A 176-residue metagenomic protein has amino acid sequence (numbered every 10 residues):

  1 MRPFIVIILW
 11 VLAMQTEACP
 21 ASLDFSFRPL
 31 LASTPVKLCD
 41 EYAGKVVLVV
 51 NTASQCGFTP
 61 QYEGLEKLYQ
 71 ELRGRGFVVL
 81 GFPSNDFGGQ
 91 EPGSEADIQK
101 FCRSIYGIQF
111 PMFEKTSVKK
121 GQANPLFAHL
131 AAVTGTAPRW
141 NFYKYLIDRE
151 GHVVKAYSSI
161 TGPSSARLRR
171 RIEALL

Functional and structural regions predicted by a protein language model:
M1-F4: Positively charged n-region of N-terminal signal peptides that target proteins for export
I8-E17: Hydrophobic h-region of N-terminal signal peptides that target proteins for export in Gram-negative bacteria
A18-F25: Cleaved targeting-peptide boundary
F25-V46, K67-L72: A short beta-strand-turn-helix
A43-V47, R73-V78, Y106-P111, N141 (+1 more regions): Loop/turn elements at helix/coil->beta-strand transitions in domains of secreted/extracellular proteins
N51-Q55: Amphipathic alpha-helical repeat scaffolds
F58-A123: Structural microenvironment flanking redox-active thiols in thiol-disulfide oxidoreductases
P125-L176: Thiol-/selenol-based redox modules, centered on thioredoxin-like and closely related oxidoreductase domains
